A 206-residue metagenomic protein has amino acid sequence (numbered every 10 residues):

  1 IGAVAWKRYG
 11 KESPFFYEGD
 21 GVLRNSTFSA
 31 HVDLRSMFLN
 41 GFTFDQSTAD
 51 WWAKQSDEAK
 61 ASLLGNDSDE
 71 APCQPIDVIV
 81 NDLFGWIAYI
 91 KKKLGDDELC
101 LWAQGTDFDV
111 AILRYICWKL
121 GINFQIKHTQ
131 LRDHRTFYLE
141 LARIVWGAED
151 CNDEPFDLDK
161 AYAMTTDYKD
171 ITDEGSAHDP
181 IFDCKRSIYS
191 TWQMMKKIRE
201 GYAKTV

Functional and structural regions predicted by a protein language model:
I1-A103: Conserved non-catalytic scaffold segment of RNase H-like nuclease domains
W6, Y115-L120, E140-I144, S190-K197: Active-site catalytic microenvironments for nucleophilic, acid-base chemistry
T27-S29, L131-H134, P155: Conserved beta-strand scaffold positions in the cores of enzyme catalytic domains, especially in NTP/NDP-utilizing
D50-E58, W146-A161: A structural motif
D82-G85, Y89, A111, Y115 (+3 more regions): Residue-level signal for well-ordered alpha-helical scaffold segments within enzymatic catalytic domains
C100-T106, A111-I112, D150-V206: Acidic, Mg2+-coordinating catalytic module of metal-dependent nucleases/exonucleases that use a two-metal-ion mechanism
D107-T129: Substrate-recognition/cap helix-loop segment adjacent to the acidic, metal-dependent catalytic center of Asp-based
K127-E149: Short, flexible loop segments at boundaries between secondary-structure elements
